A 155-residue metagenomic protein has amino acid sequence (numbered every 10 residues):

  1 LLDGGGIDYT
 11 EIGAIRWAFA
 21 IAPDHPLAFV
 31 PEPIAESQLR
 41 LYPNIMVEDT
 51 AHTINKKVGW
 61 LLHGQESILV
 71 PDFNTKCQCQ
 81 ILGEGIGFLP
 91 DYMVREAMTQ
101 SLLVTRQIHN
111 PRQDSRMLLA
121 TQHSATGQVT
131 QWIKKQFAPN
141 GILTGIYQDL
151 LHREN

Functional and structural regions predicted by a protein language model:
D3-E84, L89-D114, K135-N155: C-terminal regulatory
A20-H25, R116-Q128: A bilobed periplasmic-binding-protein/Venus flytrap-type ligand-binding module shared by bacterial periplasmic
Q128-V129, G145: Short N-terminal binding/cap micro-motifs at the start of the first secondary-structure element
W132: Alpha-helical scaffold segments in soluble metabolic enzymes
